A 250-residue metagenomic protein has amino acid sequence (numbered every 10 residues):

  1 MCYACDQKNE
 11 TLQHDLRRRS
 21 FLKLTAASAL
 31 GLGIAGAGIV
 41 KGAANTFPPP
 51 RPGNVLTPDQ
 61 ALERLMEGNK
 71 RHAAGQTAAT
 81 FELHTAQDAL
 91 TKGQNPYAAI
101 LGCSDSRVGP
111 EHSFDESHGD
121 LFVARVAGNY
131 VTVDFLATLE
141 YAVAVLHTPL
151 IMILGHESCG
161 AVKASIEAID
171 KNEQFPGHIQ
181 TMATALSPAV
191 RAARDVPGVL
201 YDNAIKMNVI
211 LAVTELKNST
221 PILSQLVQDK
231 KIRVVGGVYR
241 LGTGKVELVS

Functional and structural regions predicted by a protein language model:
M1-L16: N-terminal secretory signal peptides
C5-D6, L22-A29, G33, F47-N95 (+3 more regions): Divalent-metal-activated hydrolytic enzyme cores
I34-I39: C-terminal segment of classical bacterial N-terminal signal peptides
V40-T46: Signal peptide processing junction and immediate N-terminal pro/mature segment of secreted/exported proteins
G102-V108, A127-Y130, L154-C159: Short glycine-enriched loops at secondary-structure junctions
S104-V126, D134: Active-site cofactor/substrate anionic-group-binding motifs, chiefly glycine- and Lys/Arg-rich phosphate-binding loops
F122, L150-L154: Short hydrophobic alpha-helical runs that function as membrane-insertion/retention elements
